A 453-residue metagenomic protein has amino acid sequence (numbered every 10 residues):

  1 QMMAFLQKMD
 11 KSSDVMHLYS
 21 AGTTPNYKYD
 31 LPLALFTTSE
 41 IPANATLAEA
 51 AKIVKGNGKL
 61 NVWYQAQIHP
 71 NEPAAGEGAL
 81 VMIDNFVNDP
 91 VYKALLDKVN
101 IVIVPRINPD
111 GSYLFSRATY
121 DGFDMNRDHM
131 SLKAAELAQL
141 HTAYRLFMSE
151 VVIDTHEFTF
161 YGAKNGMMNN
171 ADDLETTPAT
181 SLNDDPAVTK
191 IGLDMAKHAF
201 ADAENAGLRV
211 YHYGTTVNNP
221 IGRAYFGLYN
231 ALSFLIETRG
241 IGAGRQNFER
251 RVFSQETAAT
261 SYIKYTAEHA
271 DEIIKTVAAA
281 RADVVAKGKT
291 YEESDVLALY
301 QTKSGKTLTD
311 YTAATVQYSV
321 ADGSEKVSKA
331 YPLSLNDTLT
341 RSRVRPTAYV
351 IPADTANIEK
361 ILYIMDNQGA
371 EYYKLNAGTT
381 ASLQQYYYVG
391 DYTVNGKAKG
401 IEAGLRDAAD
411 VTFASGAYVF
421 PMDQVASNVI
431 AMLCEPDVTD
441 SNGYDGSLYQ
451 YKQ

Functional and structural regions predicted by a protein language model:
Q1-Q453: M14 metallocarboxypeptidase catalytic domain recognition
